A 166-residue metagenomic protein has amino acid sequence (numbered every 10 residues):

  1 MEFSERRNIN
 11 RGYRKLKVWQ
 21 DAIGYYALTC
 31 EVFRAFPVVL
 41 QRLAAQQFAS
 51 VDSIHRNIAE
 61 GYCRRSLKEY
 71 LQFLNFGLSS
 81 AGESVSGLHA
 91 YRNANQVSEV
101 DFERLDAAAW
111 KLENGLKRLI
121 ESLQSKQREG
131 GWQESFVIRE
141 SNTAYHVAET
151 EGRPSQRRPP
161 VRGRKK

Functional and structural regions predicted by a protein language model:
M1-K166: Amphipathic alpha-helical assembly/interaction segments
